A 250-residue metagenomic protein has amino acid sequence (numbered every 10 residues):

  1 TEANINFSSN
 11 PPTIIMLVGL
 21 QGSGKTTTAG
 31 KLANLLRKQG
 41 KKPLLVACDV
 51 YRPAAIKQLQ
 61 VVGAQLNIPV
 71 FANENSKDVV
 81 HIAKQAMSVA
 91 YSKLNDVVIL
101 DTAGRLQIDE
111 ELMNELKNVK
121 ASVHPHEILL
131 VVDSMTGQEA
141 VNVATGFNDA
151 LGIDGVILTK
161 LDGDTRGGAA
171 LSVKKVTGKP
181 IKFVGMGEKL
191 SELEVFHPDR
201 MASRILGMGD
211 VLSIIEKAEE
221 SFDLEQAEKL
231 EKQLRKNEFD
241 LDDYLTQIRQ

Functional and structural regions predicted by a protein language model:
T1-C48, A55-N75, A83-Y91, V97-T102: Primarily NTPase-proximal linker/entry elements flanking Walker-type ATP/GTP-binding cores
I14, Y244-Q250: Structured, non-catalytic alpha/beta "coupling" segments that mediate domain-domain communication and provide generic
S23, Y51-P53, K77-V79, G104-I108 (+1 more regions): Short, small-residue-enriched loops and turns at beta-alpha junctions that line or gate enzyme active sites
A47-V50, E74-K77, D133-M135, K160-G163: Glycine-rich beta-to-alpha transition loops that act as phosphate-gripper elements at the mouths of alpha/beta enzyme
P53, K57-Q60, G209, Q250: Alpha-helix N-cap/helix-start motif at coil-to-helix transitions, marked by capping-box chemistry
K84, N95, Q107, E111-A121 (+2 more regions): Conserved phosphate-handling catalytic cores of large alpha/beta enzymes
